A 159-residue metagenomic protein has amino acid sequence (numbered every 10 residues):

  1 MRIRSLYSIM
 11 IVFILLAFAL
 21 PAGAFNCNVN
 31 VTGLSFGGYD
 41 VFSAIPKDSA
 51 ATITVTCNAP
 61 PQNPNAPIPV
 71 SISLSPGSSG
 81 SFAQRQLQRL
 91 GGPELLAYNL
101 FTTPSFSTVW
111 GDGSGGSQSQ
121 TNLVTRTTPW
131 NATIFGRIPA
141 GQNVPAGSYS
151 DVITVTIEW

Functional and structural regions predicted by a protein language model:
M1-Y7: Positively charged n-region of N-terminal signal peptides that target proteins for export
S8-A19: Bacterial N-terminal signal peptides
F13, D112-S119, T133: Short, highly charged low-complexity linear segments
A22-G92, Q120-W159: N-terminal small/polar-rich segments of proteins
C27-V31, T108-S117: Short beta-strand and strand-turn-strand segments in soluble, beta-rich domains
Q88-G113: Extracellular/luminal beta-rich ligand-recognition and adhesion surfaces characterized by aromatic-Gly/Pro-enriched
